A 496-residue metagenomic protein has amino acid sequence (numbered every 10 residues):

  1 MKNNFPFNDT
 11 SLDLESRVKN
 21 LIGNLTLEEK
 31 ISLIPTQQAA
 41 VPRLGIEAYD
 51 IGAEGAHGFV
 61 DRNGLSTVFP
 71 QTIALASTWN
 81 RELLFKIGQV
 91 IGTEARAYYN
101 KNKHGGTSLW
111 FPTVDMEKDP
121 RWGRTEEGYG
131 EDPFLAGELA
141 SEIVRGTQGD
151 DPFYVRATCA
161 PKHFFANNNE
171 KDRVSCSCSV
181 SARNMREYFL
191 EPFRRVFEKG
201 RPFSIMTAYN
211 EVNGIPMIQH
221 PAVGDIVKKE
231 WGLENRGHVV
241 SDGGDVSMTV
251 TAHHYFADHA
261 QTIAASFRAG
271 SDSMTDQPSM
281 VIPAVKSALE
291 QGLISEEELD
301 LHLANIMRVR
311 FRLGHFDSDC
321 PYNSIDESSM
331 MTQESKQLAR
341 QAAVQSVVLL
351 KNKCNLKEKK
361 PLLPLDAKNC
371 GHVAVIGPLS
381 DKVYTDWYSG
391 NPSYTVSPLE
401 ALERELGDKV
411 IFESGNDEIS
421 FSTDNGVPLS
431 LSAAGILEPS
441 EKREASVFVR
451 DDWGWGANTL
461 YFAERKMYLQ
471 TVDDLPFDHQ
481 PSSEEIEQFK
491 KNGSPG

Functional and structural regions predicted by a protein language model:
M1-G496: Glycoside hydrolase catalytic-domain context in secreted enzymes
